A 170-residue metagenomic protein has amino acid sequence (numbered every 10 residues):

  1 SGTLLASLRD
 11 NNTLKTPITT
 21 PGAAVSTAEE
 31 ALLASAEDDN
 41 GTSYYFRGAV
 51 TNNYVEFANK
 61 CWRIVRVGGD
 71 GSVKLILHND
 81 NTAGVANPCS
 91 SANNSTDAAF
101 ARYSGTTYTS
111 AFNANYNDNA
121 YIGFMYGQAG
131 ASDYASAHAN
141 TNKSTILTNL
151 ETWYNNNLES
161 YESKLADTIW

Functional and structural regions predicted by a protein language model:
S1-W170: Long, domain-scale functional regions
